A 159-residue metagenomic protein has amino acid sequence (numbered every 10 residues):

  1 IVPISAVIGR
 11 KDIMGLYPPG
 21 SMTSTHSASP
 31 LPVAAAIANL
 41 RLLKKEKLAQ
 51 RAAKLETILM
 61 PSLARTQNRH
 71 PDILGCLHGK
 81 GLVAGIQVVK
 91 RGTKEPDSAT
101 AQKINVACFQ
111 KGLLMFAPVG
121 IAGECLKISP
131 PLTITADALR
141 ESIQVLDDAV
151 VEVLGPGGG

Functional and structural regions predicted by a protein language model:
I1-G159: Conserved N-terminal phosphate-binding loop of PLP-dependent enzymes in the Aspartate aminotransferase
